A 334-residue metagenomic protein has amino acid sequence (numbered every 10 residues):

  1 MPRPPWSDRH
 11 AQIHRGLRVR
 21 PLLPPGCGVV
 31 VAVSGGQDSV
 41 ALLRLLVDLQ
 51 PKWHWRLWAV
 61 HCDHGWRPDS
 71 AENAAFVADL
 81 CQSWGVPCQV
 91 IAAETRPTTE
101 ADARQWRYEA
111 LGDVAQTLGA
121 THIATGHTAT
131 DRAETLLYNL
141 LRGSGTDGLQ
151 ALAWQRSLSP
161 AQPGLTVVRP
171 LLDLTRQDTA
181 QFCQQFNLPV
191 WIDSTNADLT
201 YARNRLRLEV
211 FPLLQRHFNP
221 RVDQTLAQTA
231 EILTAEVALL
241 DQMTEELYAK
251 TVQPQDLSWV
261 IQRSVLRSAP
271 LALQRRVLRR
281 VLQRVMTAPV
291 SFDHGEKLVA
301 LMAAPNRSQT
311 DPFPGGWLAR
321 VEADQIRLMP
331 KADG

Functional and structural regions predicted by a protein language model:
M1-L208: Core alpha/beta nucleotide-donor-binding catalytic domains of modification enzymes
P2-D38, W58, C62-H64, A93-T95 (+5 more regions): AMP-forming adenylation/ATP pyrophosphatase catalytic core
W53, T121, R221, V285-P289: Secondary-structure boundary/capping positions in well-ordered alpha/beta enzyme cores
A75-G85, Y108-T117, S144-Q150, R221 (+4 more regions): A short, terminal or domain-edge coil/loop segment
D173-E245, A249: Contiguous mid-protein beta-loop-alpha structural module that forms a pocket-lining wall or clamp of enzyme active
